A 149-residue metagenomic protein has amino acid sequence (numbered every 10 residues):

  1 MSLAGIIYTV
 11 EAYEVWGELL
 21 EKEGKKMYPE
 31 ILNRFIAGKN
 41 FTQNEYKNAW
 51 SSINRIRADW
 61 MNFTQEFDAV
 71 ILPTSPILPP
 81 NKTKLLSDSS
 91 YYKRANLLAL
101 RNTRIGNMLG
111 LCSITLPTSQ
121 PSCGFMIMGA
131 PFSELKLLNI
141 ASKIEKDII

Functional and structural regions predicted by a protein language model:
A4, N48, P79-L100: Short, surface-exposed loop/helix-turn segments at secondary-structure junctions that function as lids/hinges flanking
I6-R57, P73, T115-G124: Short helix-loop capping/hinge segments that flank enzyme active sites or metal/cofactor-binding pockets
V15, D59, F63, D147: Short alpha-helical functional segments enriched in proximate histidine and acidic residues
I36-N40, I77, N81-K84: Acyltransferase/transacylase module recognition
F41, K47, A58, N107-I149: Structural helix-boundary/capping segments
N62, Y92-P117: Small-aliphatic-rich amphipathic alpha-helix that forms the alpha element of a beta-alpha
A69-V70: Short, Asp-centered acidic motifs that coordinate Mg2+ and/or phosphate in catalytic or ligand-binding sites
